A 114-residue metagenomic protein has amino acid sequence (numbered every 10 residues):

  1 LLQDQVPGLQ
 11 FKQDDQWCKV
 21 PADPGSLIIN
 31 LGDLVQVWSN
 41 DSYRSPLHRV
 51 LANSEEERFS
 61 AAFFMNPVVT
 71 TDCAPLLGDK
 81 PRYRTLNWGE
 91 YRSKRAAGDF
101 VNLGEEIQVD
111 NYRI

Functional and structural regions predicted by a protein language model:
L1-I114: C-terminal flanking tails of non-heme Fe-dependent oxygenases
